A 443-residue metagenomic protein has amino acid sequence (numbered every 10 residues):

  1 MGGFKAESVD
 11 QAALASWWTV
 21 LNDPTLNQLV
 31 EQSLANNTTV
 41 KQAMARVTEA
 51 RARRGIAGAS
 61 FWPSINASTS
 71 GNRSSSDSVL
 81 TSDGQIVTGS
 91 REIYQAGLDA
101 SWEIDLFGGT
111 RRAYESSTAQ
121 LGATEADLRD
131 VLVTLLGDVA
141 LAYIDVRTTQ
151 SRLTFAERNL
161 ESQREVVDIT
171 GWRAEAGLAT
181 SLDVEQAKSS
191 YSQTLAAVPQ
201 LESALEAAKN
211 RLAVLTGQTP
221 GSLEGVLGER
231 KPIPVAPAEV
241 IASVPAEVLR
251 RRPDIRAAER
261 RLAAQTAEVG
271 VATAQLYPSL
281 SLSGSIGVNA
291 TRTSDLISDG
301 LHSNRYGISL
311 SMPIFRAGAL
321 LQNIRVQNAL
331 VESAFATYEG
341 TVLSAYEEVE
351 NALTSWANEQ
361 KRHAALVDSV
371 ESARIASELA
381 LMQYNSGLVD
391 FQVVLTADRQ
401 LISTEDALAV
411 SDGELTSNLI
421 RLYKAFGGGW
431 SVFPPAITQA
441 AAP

Functional and structural regions predicted by a protein language model:
M1-A35, Y94, T118, E202-R250 (+4 more regions): Terminal intrinsically disordered/low-complexity segments used for targeting and assembly
M1-D138, L280-G284, S303, I314-I324: Short flexible linkers and secondary-structure junctions
L26-Q28, I93-Q95, L141, Q186 (+4 more regions): Transmembrane beta-barrel architecture of outer-membrane proteins
K41-Q42, G58-A59, I104-L132, L182 (+6 more regions): Sec/SRP-type N-terminal targeting helices
S76-L80, S181, T291-D295: Outer-membrane beta-barrel proteins
T110, A126-V244, S355, E359 (+3 more regions): Periplasmic alpha-helical coiled-coil/stalk elements that build and connect Gram-negative outer-membrane
A174-L178, Y384-L388, A425, G429: A short glycine-centered flexible hinge/capping loop motif at secondary-structure junctions
S377-T416: C-terminal structured "cap/appendage" subdomains that terminate the fold
